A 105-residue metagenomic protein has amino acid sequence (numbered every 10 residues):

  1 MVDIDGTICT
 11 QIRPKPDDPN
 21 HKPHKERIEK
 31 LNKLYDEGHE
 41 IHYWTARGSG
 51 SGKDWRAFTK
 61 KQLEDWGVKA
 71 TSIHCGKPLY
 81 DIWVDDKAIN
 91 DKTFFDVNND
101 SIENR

Functional and structural regions predicted by a protein language model:
M1-R105: Catalytic phosphate/metal-binding cores of nucleic-acid and nucleotide-processing enzymes, i.e., regions that mediate
